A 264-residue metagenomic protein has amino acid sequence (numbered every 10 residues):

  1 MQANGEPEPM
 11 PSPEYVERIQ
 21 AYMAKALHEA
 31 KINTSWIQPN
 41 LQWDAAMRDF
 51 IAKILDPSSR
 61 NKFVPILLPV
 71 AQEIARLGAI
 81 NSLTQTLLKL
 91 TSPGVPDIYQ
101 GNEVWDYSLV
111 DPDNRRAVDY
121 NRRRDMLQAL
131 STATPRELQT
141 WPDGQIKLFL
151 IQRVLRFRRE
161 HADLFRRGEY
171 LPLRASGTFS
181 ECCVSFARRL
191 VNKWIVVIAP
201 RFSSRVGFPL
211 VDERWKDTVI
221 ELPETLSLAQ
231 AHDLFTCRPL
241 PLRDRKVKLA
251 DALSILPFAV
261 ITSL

Functional and structural regions predicted by a protein language model:
M1-L264: Carbohydrate-interacting/catalytic domains
